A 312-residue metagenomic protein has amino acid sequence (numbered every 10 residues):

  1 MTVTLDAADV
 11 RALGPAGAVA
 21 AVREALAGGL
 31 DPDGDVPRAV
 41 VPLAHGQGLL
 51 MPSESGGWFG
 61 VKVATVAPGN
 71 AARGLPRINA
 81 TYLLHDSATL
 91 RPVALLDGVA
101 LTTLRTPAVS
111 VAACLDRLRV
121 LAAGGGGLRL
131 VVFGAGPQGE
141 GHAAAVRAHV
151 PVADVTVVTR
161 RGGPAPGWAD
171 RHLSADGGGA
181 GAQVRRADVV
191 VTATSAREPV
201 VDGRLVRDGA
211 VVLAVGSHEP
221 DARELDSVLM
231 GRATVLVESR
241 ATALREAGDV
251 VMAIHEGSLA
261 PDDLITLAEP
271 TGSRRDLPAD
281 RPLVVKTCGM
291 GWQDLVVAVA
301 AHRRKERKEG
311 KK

Functional and structural regions predicted by a protein language model:
M1-T103, V111, L295, H302: N-terminal ligand-binding/catalytic initiation module
F59, D280-K312: C-terminal catalytic lobe of FAD-dependent flavoproteins
L118-R129, P151, R207-D208: Short helix-loop-beta connector
G134-G136: Glycine-rich Rossmann-fold phosphate-binding loop(s) that bind the pyrophosphate of adenine dinucleotide cofactors
H149-A169: NAD(P)-binding Rossmann-fold cofactor-contacting core
A182, V189, S195-V211, L225-S227: Rossmann-fold NAD(P) dinucleotide-binding segment
T194-A196, G216-S217: Short glycine-/small-residue-rich Rossmann-like dinucleotide-binding loops
V215-S273: Rossmann-fold NAD(P)-binding glycine/threonine-rich loop
